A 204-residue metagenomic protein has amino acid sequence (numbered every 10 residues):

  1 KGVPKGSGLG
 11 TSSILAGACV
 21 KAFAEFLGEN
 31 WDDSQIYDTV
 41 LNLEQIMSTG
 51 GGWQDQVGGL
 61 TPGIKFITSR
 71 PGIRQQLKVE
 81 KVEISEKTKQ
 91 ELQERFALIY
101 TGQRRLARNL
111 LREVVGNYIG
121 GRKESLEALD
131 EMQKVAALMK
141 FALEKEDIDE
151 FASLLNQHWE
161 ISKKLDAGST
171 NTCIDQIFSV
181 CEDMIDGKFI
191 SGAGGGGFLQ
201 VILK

Functional and structural regions predicted by a protein language model:
K1-T39, C181-D183: Anion-binding (especially nucleotide phosphate/pyrophosphate-binding) glycine-rich loop and adjoining beta-alpha core
V3, Q103, G195: Short, glycine/serine-rich, charged loops/turns that create anion-binding and catalytic segments at active sites
G6-G17, G51-K65, F189, A193-G196: FAD-binding core of FAD-dependent oxidoreductases, characterized by glycine-rich FAD pyrophosphate-binding loops
E29, D38-T49, Q56-F189, Q200-K204: C-terminal nucleotide
